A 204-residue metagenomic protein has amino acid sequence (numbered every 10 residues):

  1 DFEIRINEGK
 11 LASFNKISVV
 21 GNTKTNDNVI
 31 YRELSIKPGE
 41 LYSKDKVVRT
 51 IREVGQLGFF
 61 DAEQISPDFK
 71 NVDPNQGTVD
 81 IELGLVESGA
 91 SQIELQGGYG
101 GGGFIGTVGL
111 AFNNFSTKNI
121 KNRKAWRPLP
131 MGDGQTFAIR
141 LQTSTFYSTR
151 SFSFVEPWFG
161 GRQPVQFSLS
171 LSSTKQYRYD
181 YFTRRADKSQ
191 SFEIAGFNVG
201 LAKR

Functional and structural regions predicted by a protein language model:
F2-I6, I30, L201: Short, structured motif recognition centered on aromatic/hydrophobic residues
F2-L11, I81-S88: Conserved "repeat-terminator" motif of extracellular CCP/Sushi domains
R5, S18-V20, S35, D68 (+1 more regions): Generic structural detector for well-ordered beta-strands
A12-I17, Q163-P164: Solvent-exposed, non-transmembrane alpha-helical starts
K16-G21, L95: A short, amphipathic beta-strand motif
K24, S43-R204: Gram-negative/organellar outer-membrane beta-barrel architecture
K24-P38: N-terminal periplasmic "start-of-domain" segments of outer-membrane beta-barrel proteins
